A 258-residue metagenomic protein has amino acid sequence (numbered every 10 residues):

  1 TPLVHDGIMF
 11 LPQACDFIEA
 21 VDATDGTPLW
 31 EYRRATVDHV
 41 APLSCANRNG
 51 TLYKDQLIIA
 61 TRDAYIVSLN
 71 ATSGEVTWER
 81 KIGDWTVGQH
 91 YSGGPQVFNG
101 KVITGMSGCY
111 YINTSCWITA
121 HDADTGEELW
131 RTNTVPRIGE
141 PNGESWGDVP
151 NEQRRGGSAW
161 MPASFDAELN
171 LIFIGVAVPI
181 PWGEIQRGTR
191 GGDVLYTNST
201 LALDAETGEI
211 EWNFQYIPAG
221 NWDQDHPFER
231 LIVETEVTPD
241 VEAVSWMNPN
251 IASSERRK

Functional and structural regions predicted by a protein language model:
T1-C15, M161-N170, I174-V176: Beta-strand-rich domains and repeat architectures in extracellular enzymes and scaffolds, especially beta-propellers
T1-L3, E31-Y53, E79-G94, I112 (+4 more regions): Extracytoplasmic beta-rich repeat domains
D6-I8, K54-D55, N99-K101, E168-N170 (+1 more regions): Short coil/turn segments that connect the beta-strands within blades of beta-propeller domains
C15, D63, T114-W117, R190 (+1 more regions): A detector of repeated loop/turn-to-beta-strand junctions in beta-rich toroidal repeat architectures
D16-F17, Y65, C109-I112, P179-W182 (+1 more regions): Short glycine/acidic-enriched loop and turn motifs that connect beta-strands
A23-D25, N70-S73, D122-T125, A205-T207: Short loop/turn segments that connect beta-strands within beta-propeller blades
G93-T125, N221-K258: Repeat-solenoid scaffold signature
